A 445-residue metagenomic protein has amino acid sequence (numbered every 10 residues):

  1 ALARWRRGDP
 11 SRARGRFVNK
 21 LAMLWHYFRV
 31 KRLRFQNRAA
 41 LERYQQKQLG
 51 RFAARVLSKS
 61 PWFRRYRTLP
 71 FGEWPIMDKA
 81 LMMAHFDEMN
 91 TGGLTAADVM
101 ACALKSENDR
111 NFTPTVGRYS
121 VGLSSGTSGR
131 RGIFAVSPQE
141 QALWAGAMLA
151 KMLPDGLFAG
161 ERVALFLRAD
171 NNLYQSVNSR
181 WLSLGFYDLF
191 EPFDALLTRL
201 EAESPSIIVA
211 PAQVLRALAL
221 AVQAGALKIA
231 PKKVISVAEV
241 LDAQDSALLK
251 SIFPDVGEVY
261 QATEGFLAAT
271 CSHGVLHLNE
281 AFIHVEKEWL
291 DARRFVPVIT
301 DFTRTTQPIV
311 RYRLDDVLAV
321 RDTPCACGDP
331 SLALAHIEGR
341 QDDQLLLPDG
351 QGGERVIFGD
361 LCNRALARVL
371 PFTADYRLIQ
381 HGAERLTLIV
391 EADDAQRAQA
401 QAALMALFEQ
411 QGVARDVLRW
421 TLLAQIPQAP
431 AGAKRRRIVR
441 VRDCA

Functional and structural regions predicted by a protein language model:
A1-L123, G129-L143, A150-F158, A169 (+2 more regions): Nucleotide 5′-phosphate-binding alpha/beta core
R51, S58, R168-N279: Conserved adenylate-forming
V56, S124, V163, I208 (+6 more regions): Residue-level signal for inorganic ion chemistry
G122, A247, R364: Active-site phosphate/pyrophosphate- and oxyanion-stabilizing loops and adjacent acidic/basic residues in soluble
R162-F166, V298: Short, well-ordered beta-strand segments
G185-D188, G257-V259, E286, L418-A424: General small-molecule cofactor/ligand-binding pocket signal
I208, T306, Y312-G412: AMP-binding/adenylate-forming catalytic core of the ANL superfamily
L241-C325: Conserved AMP-binding/adenylate-forming
